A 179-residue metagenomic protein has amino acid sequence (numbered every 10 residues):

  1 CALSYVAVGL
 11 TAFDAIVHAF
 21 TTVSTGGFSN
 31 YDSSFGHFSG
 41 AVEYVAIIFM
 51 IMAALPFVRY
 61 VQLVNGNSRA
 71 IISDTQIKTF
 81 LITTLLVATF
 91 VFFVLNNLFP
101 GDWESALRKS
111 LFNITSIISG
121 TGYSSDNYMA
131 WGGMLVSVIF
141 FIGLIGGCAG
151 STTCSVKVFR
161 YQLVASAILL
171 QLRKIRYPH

Functional and structural regions predicted by a protein language model:
C1-H179: Membrane-proximal intracellular helices of multi-pass ion channels
